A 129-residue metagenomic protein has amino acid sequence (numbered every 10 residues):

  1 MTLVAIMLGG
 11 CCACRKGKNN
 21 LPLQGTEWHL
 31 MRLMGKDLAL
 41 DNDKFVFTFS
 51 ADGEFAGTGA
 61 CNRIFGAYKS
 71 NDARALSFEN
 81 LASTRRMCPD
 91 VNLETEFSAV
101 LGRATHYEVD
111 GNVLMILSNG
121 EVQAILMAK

Functional and structural regions predicted by a protein language model:
M1-C11: Sec-dependent bacterial lipoprotein signal peptides
G9-K129: Lipid interaction determinants
